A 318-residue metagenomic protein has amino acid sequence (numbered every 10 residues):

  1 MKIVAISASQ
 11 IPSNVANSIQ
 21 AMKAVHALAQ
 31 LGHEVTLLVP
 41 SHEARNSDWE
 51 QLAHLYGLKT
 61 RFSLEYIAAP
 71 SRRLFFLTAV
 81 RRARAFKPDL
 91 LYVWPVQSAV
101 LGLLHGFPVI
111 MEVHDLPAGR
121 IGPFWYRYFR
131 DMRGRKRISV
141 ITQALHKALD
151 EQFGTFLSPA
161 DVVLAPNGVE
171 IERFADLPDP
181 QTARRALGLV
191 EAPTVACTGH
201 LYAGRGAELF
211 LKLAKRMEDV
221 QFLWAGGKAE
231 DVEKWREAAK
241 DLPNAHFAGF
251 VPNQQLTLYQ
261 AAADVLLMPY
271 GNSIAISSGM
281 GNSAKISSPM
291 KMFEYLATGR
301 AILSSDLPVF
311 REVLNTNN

Functional and structural regions predicted by a protein language model:
V4-I6, S139, L189-R205, L211-K215 (+1 more regions): Conserved donor-binding/catalytic core segment of Leloir-type glycosyltransferases
A5-V15, H26-L74, R82-A83, L145-H146 (+4 more regions): N-terminal strand-loop element at the rim of the active site of nucleotide-sugar-dependent glycosyltransferases
V39-E43, V169, T198, Q221-K234 (+1 more regions): Glycosyltransferase donor-sugar binding loop
D48-A53, A175-G188: A short helix/loop element that forms part of the nucleotide-sugar donor recognition site in Leloir-type
P70-F76, H105-G134, K147-G154, P178 (+1 more regions): Nucleotide-sugar donor phosphate/pyrophosphate-binding loop at the beta->alpha transition of glycosyltransferases
L101, R120-G122, M132-D176, E312-T316: A short, active-site helix/loop in glycosyltransferases that binds the activated sugar's phosphate group
A192, W224-G226, V232-V265, A275: Nucleotide-activated donor-binding/catalytic signature segment of Leloir-type glycosyltransferases, i.e., the conserved
R205, P252-A297, L303-L314: Nucleotide-sugar-dependent
